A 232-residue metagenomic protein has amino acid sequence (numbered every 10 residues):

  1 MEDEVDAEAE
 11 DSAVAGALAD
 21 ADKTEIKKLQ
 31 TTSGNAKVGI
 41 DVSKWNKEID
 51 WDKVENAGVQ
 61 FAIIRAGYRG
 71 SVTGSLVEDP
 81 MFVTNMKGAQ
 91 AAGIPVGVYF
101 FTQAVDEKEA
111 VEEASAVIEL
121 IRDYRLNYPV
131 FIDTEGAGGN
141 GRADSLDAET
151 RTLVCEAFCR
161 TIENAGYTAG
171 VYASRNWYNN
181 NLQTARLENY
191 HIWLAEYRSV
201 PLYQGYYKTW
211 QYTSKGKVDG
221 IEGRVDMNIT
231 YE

Functional and structural regions predicted by a protein language model:
M1-E48, D52, A185-E232: Functionally critical loop-and-helix segments that line ligand-binding/catalytic clefts of soluble enzyme domains
T32-A157, E163-A165: Substrate-binding cleft of extracellular glycoside hydrolase catalytic domains
L120-V130, T134-E232: Surface-exposed substrate-engagement region within the catalytic domains of secreted or surface-exposed extracellular
